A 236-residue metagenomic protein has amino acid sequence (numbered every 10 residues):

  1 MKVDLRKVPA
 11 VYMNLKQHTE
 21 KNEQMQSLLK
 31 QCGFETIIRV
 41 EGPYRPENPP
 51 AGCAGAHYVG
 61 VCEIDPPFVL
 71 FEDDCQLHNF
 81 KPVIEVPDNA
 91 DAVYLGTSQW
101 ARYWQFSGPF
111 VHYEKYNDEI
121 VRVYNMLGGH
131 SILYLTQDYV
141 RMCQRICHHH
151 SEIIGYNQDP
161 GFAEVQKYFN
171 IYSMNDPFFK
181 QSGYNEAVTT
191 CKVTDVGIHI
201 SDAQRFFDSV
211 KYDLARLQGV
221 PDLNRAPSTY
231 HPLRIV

Functional and structural regions predicted by a protein language model:
M1-F71, C75-V236: An acidic/histidine-cluster motif and surrounding catalytic segment that typifies divalent-metal-assisted enzyme active
